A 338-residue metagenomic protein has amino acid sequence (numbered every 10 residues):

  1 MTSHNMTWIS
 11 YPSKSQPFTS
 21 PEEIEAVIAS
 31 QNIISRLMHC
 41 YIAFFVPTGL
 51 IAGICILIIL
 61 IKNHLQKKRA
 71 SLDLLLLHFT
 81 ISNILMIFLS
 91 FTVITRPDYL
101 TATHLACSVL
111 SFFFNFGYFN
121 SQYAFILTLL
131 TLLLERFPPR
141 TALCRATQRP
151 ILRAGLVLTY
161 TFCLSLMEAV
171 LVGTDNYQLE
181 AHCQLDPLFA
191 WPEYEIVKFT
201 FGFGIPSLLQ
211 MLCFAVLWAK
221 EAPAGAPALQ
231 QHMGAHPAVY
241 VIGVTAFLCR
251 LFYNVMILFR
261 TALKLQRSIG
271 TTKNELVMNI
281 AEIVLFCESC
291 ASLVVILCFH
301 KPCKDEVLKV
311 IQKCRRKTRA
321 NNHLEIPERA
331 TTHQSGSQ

Functional and structural regions predicted by a protein language model:
M1-K62, K67-R69: Extracellular N-terminal segment of 7TM GPCRs
I24-I28, H104, S111-F113, C163-I205 (+1 more regions): Loop architecture of class A 7-transmembrane GPCRs
L37-H39, L72-T128, L133, R140-L143: Extracellular TM2-ECL1-early TM3 structural module of rhodopsin-like
I42, V46, L85-L100, Y118 (+4 more regions): Helix-to-loop junction signature of class
K68-L76, H232, H236: Membrane-interfacial loop-to-transmembrane alpha-helix junctions, especially the N-terminal start
N120-L127, R140-A181, I205-L208, L212: Fourth transmembrane helix
A219-M256, A281: Intracellular effector-coupling site of seven-transmembrane GPCRs, centered on the ICL3-to-TM6 transition
M278-E328: Seventh transmembrane helix
